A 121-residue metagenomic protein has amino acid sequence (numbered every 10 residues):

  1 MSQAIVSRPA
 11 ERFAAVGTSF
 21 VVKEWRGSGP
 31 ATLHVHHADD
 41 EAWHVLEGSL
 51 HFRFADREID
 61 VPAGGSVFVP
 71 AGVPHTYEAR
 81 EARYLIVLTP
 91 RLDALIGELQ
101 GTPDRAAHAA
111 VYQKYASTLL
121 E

Functional and structural regions predicted by a protein language model:
S2-H34, D39-D40: A short glycine-rich, His/Asp/Glu-containing loop-to-beta-strand
T18-S19, S28-P30, S49-H51, E58 (+1 more regions): Short, charged/polar surface micro-motifs in flexible loops or helix N-caps
V21, H51, D60, T76 (+1 more regions): General beta-strand recognition
E24-R26, V35-R53, V87: Short, conserved beta-strand element in jelly-roll/cupin
S28-P30, D40, E47-S49, G72-P74 (+1 more regions): A generic structural motif
A42, D56-P74: Short acidic-glycine-tyrosine-enriched beta hairpin
A71-L95: Ligand-binding loop in jelly-roll beta-barrel domains
L95-E121: Acidic/histidine-enriched, glycine/proline-rich intrinsically disordered or flexible terminal extensions
